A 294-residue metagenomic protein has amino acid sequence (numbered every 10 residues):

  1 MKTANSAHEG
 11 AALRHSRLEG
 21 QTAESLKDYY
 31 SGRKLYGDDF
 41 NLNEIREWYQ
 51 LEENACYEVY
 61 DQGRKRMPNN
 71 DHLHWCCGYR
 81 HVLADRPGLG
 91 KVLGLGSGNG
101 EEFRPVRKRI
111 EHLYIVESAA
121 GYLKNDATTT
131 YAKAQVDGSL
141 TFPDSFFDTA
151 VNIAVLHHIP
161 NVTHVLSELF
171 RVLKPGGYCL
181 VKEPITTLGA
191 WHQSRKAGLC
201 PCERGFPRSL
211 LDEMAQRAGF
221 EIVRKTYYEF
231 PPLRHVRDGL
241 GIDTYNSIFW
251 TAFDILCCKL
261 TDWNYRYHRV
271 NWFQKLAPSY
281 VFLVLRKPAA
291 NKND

Functional and structural regions predicted by a protein language model:
K2-N5, H15, Y131, F230-D294: A C-terminal cap/extension of S-adenosyl-L-methionine-dependent methyltransferases that defines the acceptor-substrate
K2-P87, P105: Conserved class I S-adenosyl-L-methionine
L93-S139: Class I SAM-dependent methyltransferase SAM/SAH-binding core
G138-A150: A short acidic, Gly/Pro-enriched loop at the edge of an enzyme's catalytic core that lines a small-molecule cofactor
N152-V155: A short beta-strand submotif of the Rossmann-like class I SAM-dependent methyltransferase core that lines
T163-Y178: A short glycine-rich, Lys/Arg-flanked "PGG" loop and its adjoining helix->strand segment in the class I
Y178-R204: Conserved class I S-adenosyl-L-methionine
E203-G219, R224-K225: Short alpha-helix
